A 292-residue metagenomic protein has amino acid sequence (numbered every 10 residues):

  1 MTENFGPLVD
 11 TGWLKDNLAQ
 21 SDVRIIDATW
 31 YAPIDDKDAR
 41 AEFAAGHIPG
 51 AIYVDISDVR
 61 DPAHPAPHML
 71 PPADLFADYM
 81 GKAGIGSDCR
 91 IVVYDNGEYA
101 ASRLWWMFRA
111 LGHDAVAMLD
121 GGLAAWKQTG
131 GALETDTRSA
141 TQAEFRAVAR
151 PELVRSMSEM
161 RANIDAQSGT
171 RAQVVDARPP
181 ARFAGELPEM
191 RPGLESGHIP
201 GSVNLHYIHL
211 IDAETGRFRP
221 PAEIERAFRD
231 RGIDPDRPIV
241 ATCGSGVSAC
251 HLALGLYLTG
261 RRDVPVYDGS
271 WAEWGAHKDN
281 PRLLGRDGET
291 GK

Functional and structural regions predicted by a protein language model:
M1-K292: Cytosolic catalytic domains that perform sulfur/thiol-centered chemistry
